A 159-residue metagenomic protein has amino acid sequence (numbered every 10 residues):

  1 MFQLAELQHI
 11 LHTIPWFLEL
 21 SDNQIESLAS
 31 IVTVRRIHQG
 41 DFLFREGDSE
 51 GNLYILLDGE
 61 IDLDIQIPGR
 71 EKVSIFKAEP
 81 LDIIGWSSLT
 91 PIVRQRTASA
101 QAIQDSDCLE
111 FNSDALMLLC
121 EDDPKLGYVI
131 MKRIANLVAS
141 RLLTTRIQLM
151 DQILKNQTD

Functional and structural regions predicted by a protein language model:
M1-V34, H38: Cyclic nucleotide-binding regulatory module and flanking cytosolic helices
H9, F17, I75-F76, C108: A residue-level structural signature of the nucleotidyltransferase/glycosyltransferase Rossmann-like core
I25, Q95-T97, D114-L154: A small-molecule sensor/coupling module
F42-Q104: Cyclic nucleotide-binding regulatory domains
I65-I67, S88, N112, C120-D123: Short, flexible helix/strand-to-coil boundary loops that buttress conserved ligand/catalytic motifs in alpha/beta
S106-A115: A short hydrophobic beta-strand segment most commonly corresponding to one strand of the jelly-roll/cupin
